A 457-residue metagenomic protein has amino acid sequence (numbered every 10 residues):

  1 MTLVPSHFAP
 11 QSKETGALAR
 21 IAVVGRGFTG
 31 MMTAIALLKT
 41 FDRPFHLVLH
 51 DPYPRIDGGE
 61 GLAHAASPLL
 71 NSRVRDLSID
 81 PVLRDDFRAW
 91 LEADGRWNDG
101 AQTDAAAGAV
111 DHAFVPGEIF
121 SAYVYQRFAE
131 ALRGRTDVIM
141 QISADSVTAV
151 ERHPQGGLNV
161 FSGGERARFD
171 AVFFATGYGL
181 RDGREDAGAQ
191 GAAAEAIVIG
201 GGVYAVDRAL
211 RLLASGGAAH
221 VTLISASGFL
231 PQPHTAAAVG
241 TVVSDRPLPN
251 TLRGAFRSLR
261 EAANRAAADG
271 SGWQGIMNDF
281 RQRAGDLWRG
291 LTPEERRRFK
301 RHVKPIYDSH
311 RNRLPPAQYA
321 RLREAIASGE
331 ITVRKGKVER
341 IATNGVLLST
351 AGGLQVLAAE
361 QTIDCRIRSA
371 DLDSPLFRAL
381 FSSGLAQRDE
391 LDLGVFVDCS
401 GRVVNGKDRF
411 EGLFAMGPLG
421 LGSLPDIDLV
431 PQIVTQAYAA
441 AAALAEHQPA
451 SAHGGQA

Functional and structural regions predicted by a protein language model:
T2-G61, A105-R253, R257-A450, A457: Flavin (primarily FAD) cofactor-binding/catalytic cores of flavoenzymes
P5-S6, P10, S67-P68, S72-V74 (+1 more regions): Intrinsically disordered, low-complexity segments used for protein-protein interactions
D51-Q102: Redox-cofactor-proximal catalytic regions of oxidoreductases
